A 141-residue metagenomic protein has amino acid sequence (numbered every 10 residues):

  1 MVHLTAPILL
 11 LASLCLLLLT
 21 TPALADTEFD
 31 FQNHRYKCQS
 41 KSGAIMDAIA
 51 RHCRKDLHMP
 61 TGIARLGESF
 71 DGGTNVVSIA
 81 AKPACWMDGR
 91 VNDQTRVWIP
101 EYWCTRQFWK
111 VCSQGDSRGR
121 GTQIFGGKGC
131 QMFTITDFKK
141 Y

Functional and structural regions predicted by a protein language model:
M1-D26: Fungal secretory targeting signals
L24-G67, D71: Secreted, propeptide-processed cysteine-rich mini-domains
H34-S42, N92-E101: Second-shell loop/turn segments in exported
H52-M59, K110, Q114-R118: Structured segments of extracytoplasmic/periplasmic soluble domains in secreted or envelope-associated proteins
E68-N92: Extracellular disulfide-stabilized recognition modules
C112-Y141: Disulfide-stabilized extracellular recognition modules
